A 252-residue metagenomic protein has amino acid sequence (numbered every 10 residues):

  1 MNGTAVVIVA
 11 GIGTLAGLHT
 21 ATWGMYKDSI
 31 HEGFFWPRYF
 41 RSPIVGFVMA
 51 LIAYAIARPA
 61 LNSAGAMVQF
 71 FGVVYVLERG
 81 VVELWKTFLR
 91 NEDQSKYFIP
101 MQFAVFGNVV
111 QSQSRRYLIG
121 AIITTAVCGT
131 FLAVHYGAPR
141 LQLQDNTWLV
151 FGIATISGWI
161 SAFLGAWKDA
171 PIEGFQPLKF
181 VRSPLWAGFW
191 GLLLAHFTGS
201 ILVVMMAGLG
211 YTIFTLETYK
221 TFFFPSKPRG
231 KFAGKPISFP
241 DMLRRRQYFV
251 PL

Functional and structural regions predicted by a protein language model:
N2-Q69, V73, G80-V203, T218-L252: Juxtamembrane/disordered regions of integral membrane proteins
G72-V76, M206-F214: Transmembrane helix-bundle signature of multi-pass membrane transporters/permeases
